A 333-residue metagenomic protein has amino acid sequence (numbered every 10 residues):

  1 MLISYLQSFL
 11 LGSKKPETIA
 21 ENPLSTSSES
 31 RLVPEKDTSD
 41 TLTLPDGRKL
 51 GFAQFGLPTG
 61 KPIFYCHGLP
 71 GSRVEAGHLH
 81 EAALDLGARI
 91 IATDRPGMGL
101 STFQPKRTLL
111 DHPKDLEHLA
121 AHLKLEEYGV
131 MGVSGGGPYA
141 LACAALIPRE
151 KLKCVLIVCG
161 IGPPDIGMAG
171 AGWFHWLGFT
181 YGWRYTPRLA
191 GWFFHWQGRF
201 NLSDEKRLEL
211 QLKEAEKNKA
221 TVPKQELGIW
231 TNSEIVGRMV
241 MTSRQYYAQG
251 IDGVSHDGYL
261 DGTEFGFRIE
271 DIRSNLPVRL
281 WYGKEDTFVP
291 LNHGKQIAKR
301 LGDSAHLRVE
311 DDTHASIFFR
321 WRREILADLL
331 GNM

Functional and structural regions predicted by a protein language model:
L57-G60, H67-S72, S134, K284: Active-site glycine-rich loops that stabilize anionic/oxyanionic intermediates across multiple enzyme folds
G68-E81, P105-K106: The serine-hydrolase catalytic nucleophile loop
A83-F103: Conserved alpha/beta-hydrolase
L110-G129, A142, L146: Conserved acidic catalytic loop of the alpha/beta-hydrolase fold
F174-R268: Alpha/beta-hydrolase
S274, R279-Y282, D286: Short beta-strand/loop motif that positions the catalytic acidic residue of the alpha/beta-hydrolase fold
T287-H293: Conserved alpha/beta-hydrolase "acid-adjacent" motif
K295-M333: Catalytic active-site module of serine/aspartate enzymes centered on a nucleophile-bearing elbow/loop
